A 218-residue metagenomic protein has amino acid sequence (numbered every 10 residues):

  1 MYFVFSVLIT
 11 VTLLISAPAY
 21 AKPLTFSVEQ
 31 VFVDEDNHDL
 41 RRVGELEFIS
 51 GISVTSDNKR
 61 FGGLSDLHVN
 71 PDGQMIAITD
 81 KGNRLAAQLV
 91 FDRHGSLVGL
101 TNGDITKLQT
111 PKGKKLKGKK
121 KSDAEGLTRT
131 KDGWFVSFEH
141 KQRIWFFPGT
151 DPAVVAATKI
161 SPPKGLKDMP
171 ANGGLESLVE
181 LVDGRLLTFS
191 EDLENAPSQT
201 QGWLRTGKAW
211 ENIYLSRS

Functional and structural regions predicted by a protein language model:
V4-I15: Bacterial N-terminal signal peptides
A17-S218: Sequence/structural signature of beta-propeller domains
